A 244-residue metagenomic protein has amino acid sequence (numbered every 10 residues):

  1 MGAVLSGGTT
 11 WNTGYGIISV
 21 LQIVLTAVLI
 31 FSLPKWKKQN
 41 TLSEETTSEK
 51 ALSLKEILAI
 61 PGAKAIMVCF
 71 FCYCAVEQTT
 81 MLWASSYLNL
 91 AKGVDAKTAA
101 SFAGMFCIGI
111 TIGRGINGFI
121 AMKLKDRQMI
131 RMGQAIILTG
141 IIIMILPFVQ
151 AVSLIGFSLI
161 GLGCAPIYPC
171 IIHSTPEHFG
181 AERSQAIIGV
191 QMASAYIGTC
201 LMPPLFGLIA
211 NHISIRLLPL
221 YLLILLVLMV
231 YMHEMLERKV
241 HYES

Functional and structural regions predicted by a protein language model:
G2-T9, L88-N89, I120-A121, F206-S214: Interfacial helix-cap and linker-helix signal at transmembrane-aqueous boundaries of multi-pass secondary transporters
T13-F31, L217-M235: Symmetry-related core transmembrane helices of the 12-TM Major Facilitator Superfamily/SLC fold
L33-S53: Flexible cytoplasmic inter-helical loops of multi-pass small-molecule transporters
P61-G104, I108-T111: Extracytoplasmic gate region of multi-pass secondary transporters
Q128-I143: Structural signature of the two symmetry-related core transmembrane helices
G140, A151-L159: Paired small-residue
P166-F179: Intracellular juxtamembrane helix-capping segments at the cytosolic ends of symmetry-related transmembrane helices
H178-I215: A late C-terminal transmembrane helix in Major Facilitator Superfamily
